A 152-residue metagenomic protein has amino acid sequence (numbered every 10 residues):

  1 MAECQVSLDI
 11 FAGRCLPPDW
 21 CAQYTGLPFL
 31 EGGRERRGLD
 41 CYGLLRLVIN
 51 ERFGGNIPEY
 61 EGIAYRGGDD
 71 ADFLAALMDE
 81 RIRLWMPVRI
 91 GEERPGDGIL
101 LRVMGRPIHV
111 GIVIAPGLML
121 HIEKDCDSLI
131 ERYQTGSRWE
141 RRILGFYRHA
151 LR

Functional and structural regions predicted by a protein language model:
A2-I90, P95, R102-M104, I108-H109 (+1 more regions): N-terminal capping segments
L27-L39, G98-I143: Glycine-rich catalytic cores of cysteine/serine-nucleophile enzymes that process amide/ester linkages in cell-envelope
